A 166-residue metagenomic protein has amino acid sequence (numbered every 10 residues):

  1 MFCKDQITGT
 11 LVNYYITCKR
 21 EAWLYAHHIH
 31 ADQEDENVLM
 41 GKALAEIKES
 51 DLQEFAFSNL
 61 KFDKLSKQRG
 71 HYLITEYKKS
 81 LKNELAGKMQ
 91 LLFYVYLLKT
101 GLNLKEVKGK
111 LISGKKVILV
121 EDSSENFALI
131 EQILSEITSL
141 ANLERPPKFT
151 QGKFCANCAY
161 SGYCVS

Functional and structural regions predicted by a protein language model:
F2, T10-Q53: Acidic-basic catalytic patches of nuclease active cores, encompassing PD-(D/E)XK and other metal-cofactor nuclease
F2-D5, E136-T150: Short, intrinsically disordered, charge-biased short linear motifs at domain edges
T8-G9, S123: Short hydrophobic "helix-edge" motifs at membrane interfaces and signal-peptide entry regions
G9-Y14, A86, K148-K153: Structural motif
C18-A22, E144-S166: Cysteine-cluster motifs in flexible loop/terminal segments that predominantly coordinate metals
W23-A31, K99-K105, S166: Short helix-capping/linker segments at secondary-structure and domain boundaries
E34-G70, N83, I118-L119: Active-site metal-binding core of divalent-cation-utilizing nuclease and nuclease-like domains
K67-A141, K153-A156, G162: Nucleic-acid nuclease catalytic cores
